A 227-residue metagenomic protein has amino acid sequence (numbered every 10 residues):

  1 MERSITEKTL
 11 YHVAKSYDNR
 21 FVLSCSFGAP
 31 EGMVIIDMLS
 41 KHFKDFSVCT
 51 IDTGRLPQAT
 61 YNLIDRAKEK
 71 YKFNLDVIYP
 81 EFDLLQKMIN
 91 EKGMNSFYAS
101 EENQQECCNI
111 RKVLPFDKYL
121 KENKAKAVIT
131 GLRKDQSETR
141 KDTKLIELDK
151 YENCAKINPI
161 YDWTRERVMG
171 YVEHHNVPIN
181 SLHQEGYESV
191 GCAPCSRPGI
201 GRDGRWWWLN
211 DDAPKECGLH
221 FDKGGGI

Functional and structural regions predicted by a protein language model:
M1-I227: Nucleotide-activated chemistry modules centered on ATP-dependent adenylation/adenylyltransferase
